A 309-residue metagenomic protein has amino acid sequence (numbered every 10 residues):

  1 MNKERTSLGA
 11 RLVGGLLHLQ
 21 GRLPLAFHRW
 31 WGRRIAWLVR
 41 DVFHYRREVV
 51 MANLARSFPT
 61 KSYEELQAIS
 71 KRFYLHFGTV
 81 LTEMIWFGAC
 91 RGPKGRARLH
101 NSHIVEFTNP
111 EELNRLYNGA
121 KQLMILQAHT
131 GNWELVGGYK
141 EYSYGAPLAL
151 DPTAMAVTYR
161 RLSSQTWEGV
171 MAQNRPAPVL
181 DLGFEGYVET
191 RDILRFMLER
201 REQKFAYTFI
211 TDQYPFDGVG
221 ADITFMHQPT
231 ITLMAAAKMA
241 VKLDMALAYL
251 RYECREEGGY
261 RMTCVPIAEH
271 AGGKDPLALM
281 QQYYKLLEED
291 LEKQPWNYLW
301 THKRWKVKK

Functional and structural regions predicted by a protein language model:
N2-N132, V170-N174: Membrane-anchoring hydrophobic helices of lipid-metabolizing enzymes
E4, Y142, P152, A177 (+1 more regions): Non-catalytic C-terminal accessory region of glycerolipid acyltransferases and related lyso-lipid remodeling enzymes
G9, F43, S164, P229 (+1 more regions): Charged, low-complexity surface patches
L23, F43, F58-K61, V179 (+3 more regions): A broad structural signal for alpha-helix termini and local helix breaks/kinks
I35-W37, R98, M155-V157, G220-D222 (+1 more regions): A short, structure-level motif marking secondary-structure boundaries and short turns
M51-A52, G137, A172, A237 (+1 more regions): Short glycine-/small-residue-rich flexible loop motifs, especially phosphate/cofactor-binding loops
L99-V105, L182-V188, F225-H227: Short, flexible loop segments at the rims of nucleotide/cofactor-binding pockets, characterized by
G119-E189, D217-V219: Catalytic core of membrane glycerolipid acyltransferases/transacylases, capturing the structured, soluble-facing
